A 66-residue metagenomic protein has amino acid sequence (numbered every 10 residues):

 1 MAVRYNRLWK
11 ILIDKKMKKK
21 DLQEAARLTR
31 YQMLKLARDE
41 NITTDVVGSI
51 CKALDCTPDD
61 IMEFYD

Functional and structural regions predicted by a protein language model:
M1-K20: A short, Lys/Arg-rich alpha-helix, primarily the initiator
L12, Q23, C51: The alpha-helix within a helix-turn-helix
I13, R27, R38, D66: Residue-level detection of the helix-turn-helix DNA-binding "recognition helix"
D21, Q32, D60: Residues in the helix-turn-helix
L28-I42: Recognition helix of helix-turn-helix/homeodomain-like DNA-binding domains that insert into the DNA major groove
D39-K52: Short, basic-rich loop-to-helix N-cap that marks the start of a DNA-contacting helix
D55-D66: Short C-terminal boundary/hinge segments that cap the last helix of small helical domains
